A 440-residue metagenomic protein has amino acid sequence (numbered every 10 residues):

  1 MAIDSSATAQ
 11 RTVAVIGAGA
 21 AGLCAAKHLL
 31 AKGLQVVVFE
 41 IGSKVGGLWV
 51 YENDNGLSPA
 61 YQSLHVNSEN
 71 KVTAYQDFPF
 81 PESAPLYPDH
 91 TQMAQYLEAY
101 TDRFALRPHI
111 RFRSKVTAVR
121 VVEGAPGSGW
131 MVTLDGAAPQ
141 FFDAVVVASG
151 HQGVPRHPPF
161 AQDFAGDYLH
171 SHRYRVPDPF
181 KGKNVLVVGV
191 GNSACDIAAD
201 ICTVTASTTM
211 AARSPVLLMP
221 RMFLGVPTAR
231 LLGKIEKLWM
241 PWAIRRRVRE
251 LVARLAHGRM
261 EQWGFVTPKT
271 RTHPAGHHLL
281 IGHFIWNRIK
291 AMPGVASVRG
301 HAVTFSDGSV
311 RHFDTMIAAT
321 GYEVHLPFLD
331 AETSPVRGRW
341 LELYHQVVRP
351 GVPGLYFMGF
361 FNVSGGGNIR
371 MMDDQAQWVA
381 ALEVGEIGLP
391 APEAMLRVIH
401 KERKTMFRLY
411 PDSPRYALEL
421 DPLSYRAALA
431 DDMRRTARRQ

Functional and structural regions predicted by a protein language model:
A2-S63, A74-M222, G233-P392, F407-Q440: Flavin (primarily FAD) cofactor-binding/catalytic cores of flavoenzymes
H65-S68: Flexible "cap/lid" subdomain of the alpha/beta-hydrolase fold that forms the substrate-access gate
G225: Short, surface-exposed amphipathic charged segments that create phosphate/polyanion-binding patches used for binding
I399-F407: Long alpha-helical segments found as membrane-embedded helices
